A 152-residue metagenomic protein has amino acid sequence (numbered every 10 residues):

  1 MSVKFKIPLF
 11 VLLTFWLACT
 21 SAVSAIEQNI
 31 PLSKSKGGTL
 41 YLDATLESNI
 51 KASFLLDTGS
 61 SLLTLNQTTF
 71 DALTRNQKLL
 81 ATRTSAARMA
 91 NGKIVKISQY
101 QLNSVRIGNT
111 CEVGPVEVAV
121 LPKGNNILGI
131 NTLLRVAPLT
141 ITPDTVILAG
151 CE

Functional and structural regions predicted by a protein language model:
S2, I7, C19-E152: Pepsin/retropepsin-fold aspartyl endopeptidases
I7-L13: Sec-dependent N-terminal signal peptides
